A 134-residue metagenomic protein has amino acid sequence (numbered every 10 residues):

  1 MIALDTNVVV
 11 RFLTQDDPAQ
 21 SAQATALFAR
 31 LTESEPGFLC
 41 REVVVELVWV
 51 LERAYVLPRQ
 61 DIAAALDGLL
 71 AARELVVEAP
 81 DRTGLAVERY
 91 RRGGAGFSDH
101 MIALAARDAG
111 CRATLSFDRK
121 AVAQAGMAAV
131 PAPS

Functional and structural regions predicted by a protein language model:
M1, A103-S134: Acidic, PIN/NYN-like endoribonuclease modules and their adjacent C-terminal/linker elements
M1-L39, A54-Q60, D67, A132-S134: Short, well-structured N-terminal submotif of metal-dependent ribonuclease cores
L4, F38-L39, V77, F97 (+1 more regions): Short beta-strand scaffold positions
V8, V43, R82, M101-I102 (+1 more regions): Alpha-helix capping/helix-boundary segments
R11-L13, V50, Q124-A125: Residues that scaffold the ATP/ADP-binding catalytic core of kinase and kinase-like folds
S34-G37, E74, G110-A113: Short active-site oxyanion
R41-V45, A64-R92: Acidic catalytic patch
W49-R53, R107: Short glycine/serine- and small hydrophobic-enriched flexible loop segments
